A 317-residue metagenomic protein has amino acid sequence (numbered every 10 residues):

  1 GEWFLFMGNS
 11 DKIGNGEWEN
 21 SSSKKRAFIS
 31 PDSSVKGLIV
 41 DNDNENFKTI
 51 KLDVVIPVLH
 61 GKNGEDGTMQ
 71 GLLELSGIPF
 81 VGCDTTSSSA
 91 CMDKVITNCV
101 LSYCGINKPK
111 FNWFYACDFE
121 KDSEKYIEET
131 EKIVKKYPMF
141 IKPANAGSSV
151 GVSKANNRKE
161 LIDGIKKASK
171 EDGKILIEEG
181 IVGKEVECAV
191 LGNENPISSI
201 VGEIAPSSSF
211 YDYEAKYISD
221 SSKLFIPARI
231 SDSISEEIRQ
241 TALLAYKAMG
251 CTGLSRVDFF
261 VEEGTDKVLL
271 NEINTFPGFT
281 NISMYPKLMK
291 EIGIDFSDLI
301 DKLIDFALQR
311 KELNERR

Functional and structural regions predicted by a protein language model:
G1-T86, A90-M92, I96, Y115-E128 (+1 more regions): ATP-binding N-terminal substructure of ATP-dependent carboxylate-amine bond-forming enzymes
T49, S88-G183: Active-site nucleotide/adenylate-binding loops and adjacent lid/helix of ATP-dependent enzymes
G61, S149, I204-S207, N274-L288: Glycine-rich phosphate/pyrophosphate-binding beta-alpha loops
P79-F80, K108, M139, F296: Hydrophobic beta-strand scaffold residues
S153-Q240, E263-L269: Phosphate-binding site of ATP-dependent enzymes
E179, A189-V190, Y246-F279, M289: Conserved metal-phosphate-binding beta-hairpin within the catalytic cores of diverse ATP-dependent phosphoryl-transfer
E203-S255, K287-R317: Active-site "cap" helix and flanking loop/linker of ATP-utilizing ligase/carboxylase catalytic domains
